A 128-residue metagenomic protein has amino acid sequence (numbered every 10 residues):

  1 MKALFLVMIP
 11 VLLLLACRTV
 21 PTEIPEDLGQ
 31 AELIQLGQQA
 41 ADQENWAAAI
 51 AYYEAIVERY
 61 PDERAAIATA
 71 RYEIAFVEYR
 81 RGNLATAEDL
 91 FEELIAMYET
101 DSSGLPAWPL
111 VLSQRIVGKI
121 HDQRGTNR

Functional and structural regions predicted by a protein language model:
L13-A16: C-terminal motif of bacterial Sec signal peptides marking the signal peptidase cleavage site
R18-V20: Bacterial signal peptide processing site
L28, A65-A66, G104-L112: Structural signature of alpha-solenoid helical repeat junctions
